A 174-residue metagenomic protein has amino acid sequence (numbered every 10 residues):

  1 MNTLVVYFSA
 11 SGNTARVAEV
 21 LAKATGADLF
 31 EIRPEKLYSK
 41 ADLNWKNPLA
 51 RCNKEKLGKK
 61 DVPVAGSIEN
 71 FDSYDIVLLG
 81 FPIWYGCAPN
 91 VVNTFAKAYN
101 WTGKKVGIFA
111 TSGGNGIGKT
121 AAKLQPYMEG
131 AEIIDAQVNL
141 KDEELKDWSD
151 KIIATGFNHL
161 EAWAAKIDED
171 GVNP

Functional and structural regions predicted by a protein language model:
M1, A27, K104, A131-E132: A structural micro-motif
M1-L79, G86-A88, N93-K97, D150-P174: N-terminal beta1-alpha1-beta2 submodule of the flavodoxin-like/Rossmannoid cofactor-binding fold
G12, G80, G103, G113-G118: Glycine-centered flexibility sites
F71, K97-G103, Y127-E129: Short, conserved loop/helix-junction motifs that constitute active-site signature segments in enzyme catalytic cores
L79-G80, I108: Redox-cofactor binding/interface segments in oxidoreductases and associated redox assembly factors
Y85-G86, G114: Short, small-residue-enriched loops and turns at beta-alpha junctions that line or gate enzyme active sites
G107-D147: Short, glycine-/small-residue-rich phosphate/pyrophosphate-handling segment
